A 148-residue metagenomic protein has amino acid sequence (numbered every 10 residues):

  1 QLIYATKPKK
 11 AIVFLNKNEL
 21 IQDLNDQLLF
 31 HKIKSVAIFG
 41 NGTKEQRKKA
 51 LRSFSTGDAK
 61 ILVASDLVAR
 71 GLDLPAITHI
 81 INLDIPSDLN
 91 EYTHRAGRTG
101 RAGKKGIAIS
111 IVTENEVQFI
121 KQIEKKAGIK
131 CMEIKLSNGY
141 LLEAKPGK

Functional and structural regions predicted by a protein language model:
Q1-K148: Conserved helicase RecA-like core
